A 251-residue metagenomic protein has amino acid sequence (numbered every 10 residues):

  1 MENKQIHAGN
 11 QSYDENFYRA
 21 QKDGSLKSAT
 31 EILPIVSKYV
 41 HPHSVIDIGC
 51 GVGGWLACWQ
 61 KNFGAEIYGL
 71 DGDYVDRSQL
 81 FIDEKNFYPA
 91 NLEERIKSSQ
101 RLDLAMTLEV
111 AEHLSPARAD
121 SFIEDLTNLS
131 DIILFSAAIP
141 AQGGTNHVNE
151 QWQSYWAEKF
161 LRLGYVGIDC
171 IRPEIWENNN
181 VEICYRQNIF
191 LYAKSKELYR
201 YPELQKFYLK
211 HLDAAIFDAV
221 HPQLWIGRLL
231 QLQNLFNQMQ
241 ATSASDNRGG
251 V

Functional and structural regions predicted by a protein language model:
M1-M106, A117-L129, G143, H147-Y155 (+3 more regions): Conserved N-terminal segment of class I S-adenosyl-L-methionine
V110: Hydrophobic adenine-recognition pocket in adenosine-nucleotide-binding enzymes
H113-L114: A short His-aromatic
S130-P140: Conserved beta-strand signature within the Rossmann-like core of class I S-adenosyl-L-methionine
